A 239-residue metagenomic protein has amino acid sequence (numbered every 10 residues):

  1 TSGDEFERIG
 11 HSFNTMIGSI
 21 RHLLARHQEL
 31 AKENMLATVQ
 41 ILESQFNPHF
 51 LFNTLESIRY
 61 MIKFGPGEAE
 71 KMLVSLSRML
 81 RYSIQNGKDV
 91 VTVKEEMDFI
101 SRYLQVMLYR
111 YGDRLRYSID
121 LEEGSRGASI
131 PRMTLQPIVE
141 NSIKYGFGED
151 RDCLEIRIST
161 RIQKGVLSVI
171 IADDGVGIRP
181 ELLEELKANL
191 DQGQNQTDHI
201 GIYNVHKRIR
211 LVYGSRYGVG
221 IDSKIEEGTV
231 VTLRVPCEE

Functional and structural regions predicted by a protein language model:
T1-D222, V230-R234: Two-component histidine phosphotransfer core
